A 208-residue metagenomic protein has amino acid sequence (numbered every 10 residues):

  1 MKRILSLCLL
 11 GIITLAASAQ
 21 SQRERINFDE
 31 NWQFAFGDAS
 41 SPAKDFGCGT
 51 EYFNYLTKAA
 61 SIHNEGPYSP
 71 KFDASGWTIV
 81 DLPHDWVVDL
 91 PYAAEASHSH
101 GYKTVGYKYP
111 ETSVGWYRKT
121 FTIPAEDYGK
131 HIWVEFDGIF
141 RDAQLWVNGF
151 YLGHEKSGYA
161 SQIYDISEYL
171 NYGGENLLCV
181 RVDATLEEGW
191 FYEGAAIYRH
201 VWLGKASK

Functional and structural regions predicted by a protein language model:
K2-C8: Sec-dependent signal peptide recognition, specifically the positively charged N-region followed immediately by
L10-S18: Hydrophobic h-region of N-terminal signal peptides that target proteins for export in Gram-negative bacteria
Q20-D38, G76-V80: Mature N-terminal segment immediately following signal peptide/propeptide cleavage in secreted/periplasmic
E24, F36-A39, H63, W86-A93 (+1 more regions): Accessory beta-strand-rich segments of carbohydrate-active enzymes
A43-L56, G66-D73: Short Gly/aromatic-enriched secondary-structure transition segments
K58-A60: Organelle targeting or membrane-anchoring low-complexity regions in eukaryotic organelle proteins
G66-A93: Predominantly extracellular/luminal regions of secreted and cell-surface proteins, especially disulfide-bonded
S97-G106: Surface-exposed acidic, glycine/proline-enriched linker/cap segments that occur as 15-30-residue helix-coil
